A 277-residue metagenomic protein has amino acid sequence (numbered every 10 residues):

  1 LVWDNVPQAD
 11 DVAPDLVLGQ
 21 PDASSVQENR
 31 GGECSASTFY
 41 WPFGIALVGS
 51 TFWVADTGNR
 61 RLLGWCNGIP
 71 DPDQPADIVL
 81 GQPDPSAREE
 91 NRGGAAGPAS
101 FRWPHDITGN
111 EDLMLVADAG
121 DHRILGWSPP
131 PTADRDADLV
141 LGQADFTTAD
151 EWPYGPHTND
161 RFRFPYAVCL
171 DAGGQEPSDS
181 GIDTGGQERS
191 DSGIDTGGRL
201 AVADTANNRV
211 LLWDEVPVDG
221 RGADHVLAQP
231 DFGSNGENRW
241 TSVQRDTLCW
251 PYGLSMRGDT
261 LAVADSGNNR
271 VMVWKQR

Functional and structural regions predicted by a protein language model:
L1, R60-L62, H122-I124, N208-V210 (+1 more regions): Structural signal for beta-propeller blades
W3-D11, W65-Q74, W127-D138, W213-H225 (+1 more regions): Short loop/turn segments immediately following beta-strands, especially the blade-tip and inter-blade linker loops
V12-A36, Q74-P98, A137-N159, A223-Q244: Surface-exposed loop and turn segments in beta-propeller and other repeat-based domains that flank or scaffold
A13, T38-W41, G58, P75 (+8 more regions): Beta-rich catalytic cores
G31-G49, G93-E111, Y154-G174, G193-G197 (+1 more regions): Signature of short aromatic-glycine-proline-rich micro-motifs recurring in repeat-based ectodomains
F52-V54, L113-V116, E176, R199-V202 (+1 more regions): Conserved beta-propeller blade signature
G120, G173-G181, G185-G186, S190-G193 (+1 more regions): Small-residue-biased low-complexity repeat regions
N208, W250-R277: Blade-level signature of beta-propeller repeat domains, shared across WD40, Kelch, NHL, RCC1 and BNR/Asp-box propellers
